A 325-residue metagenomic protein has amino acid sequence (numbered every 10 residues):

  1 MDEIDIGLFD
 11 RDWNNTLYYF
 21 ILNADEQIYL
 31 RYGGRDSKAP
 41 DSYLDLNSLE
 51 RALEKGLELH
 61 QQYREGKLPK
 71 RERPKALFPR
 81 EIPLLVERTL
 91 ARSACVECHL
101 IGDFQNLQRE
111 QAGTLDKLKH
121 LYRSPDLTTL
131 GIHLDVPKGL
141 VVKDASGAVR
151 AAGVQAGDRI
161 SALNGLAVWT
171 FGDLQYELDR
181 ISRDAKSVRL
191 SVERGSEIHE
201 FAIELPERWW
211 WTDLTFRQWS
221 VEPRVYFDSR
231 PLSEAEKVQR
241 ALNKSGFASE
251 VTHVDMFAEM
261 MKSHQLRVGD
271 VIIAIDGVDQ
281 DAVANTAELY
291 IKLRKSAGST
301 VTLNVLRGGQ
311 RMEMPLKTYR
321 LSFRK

Functional and structural regions predicted by a protein language model:
M1-I4: Thiol-based oxidoreductase modules, predominantly thioredoxin-like and allied folds used for disulfide exchange
N15-R35: A short, hydrophobic beta-strand/beta-hairpin element that forms part of a small beta-sheet core
Y32-R88: Post-cleavage N-terminal segment of exported redox proteins
A91-G102: The canonical Cys-X-X-Cys-His
Q105-R109: Short Cys/His-rich "knuckle" micro-motifs
R123-A162, L166-W169, P223-A274, V278-D281: PDZ/PDZ-like domain segments forming the peptide/carboxylate-binding groove, activating on the N-terminal beta-strands
S161, E177-L214, H264-R267, I273 (+1 more regions): PDZ-domain C-terminal substructure recognizer with occasional recognition of PDZ-binding tails
